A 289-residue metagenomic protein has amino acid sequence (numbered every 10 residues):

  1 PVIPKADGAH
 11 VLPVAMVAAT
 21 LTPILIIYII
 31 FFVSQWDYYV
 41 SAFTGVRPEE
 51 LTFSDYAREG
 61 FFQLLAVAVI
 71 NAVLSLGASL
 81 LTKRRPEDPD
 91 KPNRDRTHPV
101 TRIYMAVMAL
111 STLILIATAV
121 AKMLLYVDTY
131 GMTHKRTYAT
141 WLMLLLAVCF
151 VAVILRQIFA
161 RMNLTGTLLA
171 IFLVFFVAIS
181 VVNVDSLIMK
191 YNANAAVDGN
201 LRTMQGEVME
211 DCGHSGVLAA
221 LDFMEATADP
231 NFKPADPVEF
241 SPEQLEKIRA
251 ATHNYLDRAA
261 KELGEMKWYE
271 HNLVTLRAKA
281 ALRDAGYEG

Functional and structural regions predicted by a protein language model:
P1, Q63-A78, L142-R156, G216: Hydrophobic cores of alpha-helical transmembrane segments in multi-pass inner/ER membrane proteins, independent
P1-D37, A42, V69-M105, R156-F172: Hydrophobic/aromatic interaction determinants used to assemble and anchor large protein complexes
F32-R47, A117-L125, I188: Membrane-helix interface motif
P48-V69, M132-L142, M204: Short aromatic-rich membrane-water interface segments that cap or initiate transmembrane helices in multi-pass membrane
V107-R156: Membrane-embedded alpha-helical segments of integral membrane proteins
M143-I154, A170-N183: Alpha-helical membrane-embedded segments
V177-T203: Hydrophobic alpha-helical transmembrane segments in integral membrane proteins
M209-G289: Extracytosolic and intramembrane catalytic regions of membrane-associated proteins in envelope/secretory systems
